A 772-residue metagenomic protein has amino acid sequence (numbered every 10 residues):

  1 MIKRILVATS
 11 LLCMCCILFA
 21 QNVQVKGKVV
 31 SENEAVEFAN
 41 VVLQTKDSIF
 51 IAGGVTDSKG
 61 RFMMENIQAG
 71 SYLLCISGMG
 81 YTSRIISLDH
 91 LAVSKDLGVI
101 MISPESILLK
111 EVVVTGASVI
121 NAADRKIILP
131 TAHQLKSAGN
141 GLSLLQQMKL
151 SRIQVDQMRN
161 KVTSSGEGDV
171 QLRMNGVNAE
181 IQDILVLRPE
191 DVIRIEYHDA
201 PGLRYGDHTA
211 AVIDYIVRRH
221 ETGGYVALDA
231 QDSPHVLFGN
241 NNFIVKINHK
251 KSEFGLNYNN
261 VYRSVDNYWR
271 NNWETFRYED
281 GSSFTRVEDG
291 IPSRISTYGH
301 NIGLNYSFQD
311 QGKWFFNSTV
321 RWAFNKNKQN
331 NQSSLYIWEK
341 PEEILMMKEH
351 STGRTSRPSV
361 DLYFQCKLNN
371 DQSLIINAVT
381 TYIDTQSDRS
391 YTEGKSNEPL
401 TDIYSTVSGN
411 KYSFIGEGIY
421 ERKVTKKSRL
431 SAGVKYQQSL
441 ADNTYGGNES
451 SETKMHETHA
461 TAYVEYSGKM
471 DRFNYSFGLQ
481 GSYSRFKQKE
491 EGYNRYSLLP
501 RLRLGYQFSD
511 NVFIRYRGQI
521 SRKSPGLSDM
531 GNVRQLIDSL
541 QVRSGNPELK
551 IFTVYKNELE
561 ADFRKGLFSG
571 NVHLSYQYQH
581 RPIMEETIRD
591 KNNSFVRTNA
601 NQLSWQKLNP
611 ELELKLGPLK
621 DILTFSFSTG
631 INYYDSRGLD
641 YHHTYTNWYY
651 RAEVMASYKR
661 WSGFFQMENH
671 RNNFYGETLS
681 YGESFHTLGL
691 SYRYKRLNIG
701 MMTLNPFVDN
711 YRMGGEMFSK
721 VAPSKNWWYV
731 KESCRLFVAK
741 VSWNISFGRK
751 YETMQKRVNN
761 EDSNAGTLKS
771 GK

Functional and structural regions predicted by a protein language model:
N40-Q44, S77-M79, K95-Q134, S143 (+1 more regions): Short, acidic, small-residue-rich periplasmic hinge/interaction motif at the N-terminus of Gram-negative outer-membrane
K46-R61: Short, acidic Ser/Thr/Gly-rich low-complexity loop/linker segments typical of extracellular and cell-surface proteins
D96-M101, E111, G141-L144, N160-V162 (+4 more regions): N-terminal periplasmic accessory domains that precede and gate Gram-negative outer-membrane beta-barrel machines
L142-V177: Extracytoplasmic beta-strand/coil segments of soluble accessory domains associated with Gram-negative outer-membrane
N175-G202, L304: Short acidic/polar hinge/loop motifs at secondary-structure boundaries that mediate gating or recognition
G299-N327, H350-P500, Q507, N511 (+3 more regions): Face-selective signature of the C-terminal outer-membrane beta-barrel domain
S413-I415, M455, T461, N546 (+5 more regions): Outer membrane beta-barrel strand-and-loop segments of large Gram-negative receptors, especially TonB-dependent
R485, D510-N557, L574-N592, F707-A722: Surface-exposed extracellular loop regions of Gram-negative outer-membrane beta-barrel proteins, predominantly
